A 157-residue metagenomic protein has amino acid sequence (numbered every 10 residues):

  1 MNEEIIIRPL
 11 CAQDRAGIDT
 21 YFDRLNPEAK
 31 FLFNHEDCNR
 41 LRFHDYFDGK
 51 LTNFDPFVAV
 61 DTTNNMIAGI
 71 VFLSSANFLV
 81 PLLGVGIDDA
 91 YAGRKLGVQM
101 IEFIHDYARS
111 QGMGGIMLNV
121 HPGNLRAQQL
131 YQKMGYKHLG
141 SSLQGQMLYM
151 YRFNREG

Functional and structural regions predicted by a protein language model:
I5, P81-L83, I116, M147: Conserved beta-strand core positions
I5-I18, G140: A short beta-loop-alpha structural element at the N-terminal edge of CoA-dependent acyl/N-acetyltransferase catalytic
A12, R24-D88, S142, N154: Acetyl-CoA-dependent GNAT
G17, L82, G86, R126: Amphipathic alpha-helical recognition patches that constitute DNA-binding helices
D19-E28, A92, Q99-I104, M113 (+2 more regions): Compositionally biased, non-globular sequence tracts
I87, G93-S110, Q129-K133: Conserved acetyl-CoA-binding loop-helix of GNAT-fold acetyltransferases
G114-Q128, K133-G157: C-terminal "cap" of GNAT-fold acetyltransferases
